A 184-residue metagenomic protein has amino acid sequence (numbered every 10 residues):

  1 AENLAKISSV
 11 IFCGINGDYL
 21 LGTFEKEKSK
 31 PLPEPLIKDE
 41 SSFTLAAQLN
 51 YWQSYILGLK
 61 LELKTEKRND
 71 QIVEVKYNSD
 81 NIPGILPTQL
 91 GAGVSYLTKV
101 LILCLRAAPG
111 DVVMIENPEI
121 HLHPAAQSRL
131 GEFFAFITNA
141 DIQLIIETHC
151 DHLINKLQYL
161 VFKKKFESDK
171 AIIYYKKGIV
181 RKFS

Functional and structural regions predicted by a protein language model:
A1-L97, A108, S184: Phosphate-coordinating catalytic segments in nucleotide- and nucleic-acid-processing enzymes
V100: Class I SAM-dependent methyltransferase SAM-binding "motif I" and its flanking Rossmann-like core
L103-G110: A short, proline-enriched helix->beta-strand linker immediately N-terminal to the Walker B motif in ABC-type P-loop
D111-V113, Q143-L144: Conserved active-site beta-strand-loop modules that form the wall/rim of enzyme catalytic pockets and either contain
I115-P118: Walker B catalytic motif
S128-S184: C-terminal lobe/lid and adjacent interdomain/linker elements of RecA-like ASCE P-loop ATPase modules
